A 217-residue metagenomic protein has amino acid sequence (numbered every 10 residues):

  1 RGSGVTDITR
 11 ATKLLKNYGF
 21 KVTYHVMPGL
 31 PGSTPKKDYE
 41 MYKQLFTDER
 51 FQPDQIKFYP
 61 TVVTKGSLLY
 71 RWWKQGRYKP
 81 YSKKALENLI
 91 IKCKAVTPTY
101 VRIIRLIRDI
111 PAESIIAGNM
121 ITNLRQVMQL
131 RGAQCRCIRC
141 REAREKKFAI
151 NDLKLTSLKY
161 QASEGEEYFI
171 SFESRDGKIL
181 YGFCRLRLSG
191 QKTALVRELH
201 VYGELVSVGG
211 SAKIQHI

Functional and structural regions predicted by a protein language model:
R1, K192-I217: Acyl-donor binding region in acyl/amide transferases
R1-T64, L68-K84, N88, I214-H216: Conserved non-cysteine loop/helix-boundary elements of the Radical SAM core domain that shape
I56, I103, V196: Conserved, mostly hydrophobic/aromatic
P60-R102, R108-K147, G209, H216: Radical SAM enzyme [4Fe-4S]-AdoMet core and its adjacent flexible, acidic and glycine-rich loops/tails across
R131-A162, F169-S171: C-terminal, beta-rich DNA-binding module of retroviral/retroelements integrases
L153, S157-E204: A conserved beta-strand-loop-helix scaffold within acyl/acetyltransferase catalytic domains
